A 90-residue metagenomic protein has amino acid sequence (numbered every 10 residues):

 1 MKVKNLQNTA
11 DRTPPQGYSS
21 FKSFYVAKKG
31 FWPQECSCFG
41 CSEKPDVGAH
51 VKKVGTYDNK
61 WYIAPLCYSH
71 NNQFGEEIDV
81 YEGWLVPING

Functional and structural regions predicted by a protein language model:
M1, C38-G40, T56, W84-L85: N-terminal soluble segments of membrane proteins
M1-S19: A boundary/linker detector
V3, F21, C36-S37, W61 (+1 more regions): N-terminal helicase ATP-binding lobe
F21-V47: Short cysteine-rich loop/turn motifs with clustered Cys
C41-Y62: Histidine-centered nuclease catalytic patch
V47-V54, E76-L85: Short cysteine/histidine-rich zinc-coordinating motifs and their immediately flanking basic loops
Y57-Q73: Short beta-strand-alpha-helix junction that forms the catalytic/metal-binding core of metal-dependent nuclease domains
V86-G90: Short, cationic low-complexity segments
